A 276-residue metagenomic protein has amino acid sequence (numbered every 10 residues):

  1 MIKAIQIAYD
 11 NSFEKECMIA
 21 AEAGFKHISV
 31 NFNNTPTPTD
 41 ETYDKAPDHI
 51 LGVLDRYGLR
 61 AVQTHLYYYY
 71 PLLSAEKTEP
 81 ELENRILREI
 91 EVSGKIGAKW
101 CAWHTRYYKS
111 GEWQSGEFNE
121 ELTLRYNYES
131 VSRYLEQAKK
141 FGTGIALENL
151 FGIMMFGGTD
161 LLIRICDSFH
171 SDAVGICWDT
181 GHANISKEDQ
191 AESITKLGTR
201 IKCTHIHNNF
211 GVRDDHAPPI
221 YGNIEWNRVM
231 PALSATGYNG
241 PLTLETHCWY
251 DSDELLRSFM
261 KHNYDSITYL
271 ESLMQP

Functional and structural regions predicted by a protein language model:
M1-I2, Y9-G24, D55, E83 (+4 more regions): Histidine-acidic metal/acid-base catalytic patches
Y9-N11, F32-N34, Y67-Y70, T105-K109 (+4 more regions): Active-site-proximal loop/turn and secondary-structure-junction residues that shape catalytic pockets, frequently
N11-K15, D55-R56, L73-G175: Active-site acidic/histidine proton-transfer and metal-coordination neighborhood in alpha/beta enzyme cores
K26-H27, R60, K99, G144 (+1 more regions): Residue-level detector of anion-binding/catalytic polar loops
S29, Q63, A102, A146 (+3 more regions): Conserved beta-strand positions in the central sheet of alpha/beta enzyme cores
S29-L51, T105-E112: Glycine-rich, proline-tolerant flexible connector loops at the mouths of alpha/beta enzymes
T35-P38, Y70-A75, K109-E117, I185-S186 (+2 more regions): A short acidic, helix-capping loop that chelates divalent metal ions and anchors anionic groups
P38-R60, E120, T143: Short acidic, glycine/proline-enriched helix-loop-strand junctions
